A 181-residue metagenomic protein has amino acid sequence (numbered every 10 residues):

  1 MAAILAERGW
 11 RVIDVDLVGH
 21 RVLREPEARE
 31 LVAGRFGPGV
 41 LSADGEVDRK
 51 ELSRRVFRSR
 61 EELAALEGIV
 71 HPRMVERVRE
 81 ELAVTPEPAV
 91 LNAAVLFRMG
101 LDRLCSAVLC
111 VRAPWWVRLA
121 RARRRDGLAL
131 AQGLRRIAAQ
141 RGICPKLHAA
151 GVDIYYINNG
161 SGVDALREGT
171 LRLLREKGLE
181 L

Functional and structural regions predicted by a protein language model:
M1-I13: A conserved segment at the C-terminal end of the G1
R11, L17, A107, D153-Y155: Well-ordered beta-strand positions
L17-H20, A113-W116, R136-A139: Short, acidic/turn-prone active-site loops that include or flank metal/cofactor- and phosphate-binding residues
L17-H20, L96, S161-V163: Short histidine/acidic/glycine/proline-rich micro-motifs that form metal- and phosphate-coordinating active-site loops
L17-P86: ATP-dependent small-molecule kinase phosphotransfer cores that center on conserved nucleotide phosphate-binding segments
E76-A83, A89-R124: ATP-dependent NMP and nucleoside kinases share a basic, alpha-helical "lid"
R77, R103-L104, R124-E176, E180-L181: Small-molecule kinase domains that catalyze NTP-dependent phosphoryl transfer to phosphate-bearing small molecules
